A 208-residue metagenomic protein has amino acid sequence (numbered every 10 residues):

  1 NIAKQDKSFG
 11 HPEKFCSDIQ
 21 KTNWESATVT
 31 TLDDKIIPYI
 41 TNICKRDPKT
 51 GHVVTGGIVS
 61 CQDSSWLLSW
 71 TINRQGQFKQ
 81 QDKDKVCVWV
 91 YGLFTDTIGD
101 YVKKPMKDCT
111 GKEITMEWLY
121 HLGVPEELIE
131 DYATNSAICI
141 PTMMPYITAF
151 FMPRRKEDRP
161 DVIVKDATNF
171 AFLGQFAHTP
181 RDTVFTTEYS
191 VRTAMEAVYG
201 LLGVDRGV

Functional and structural regions predicted by a protein language model:
N1-G207: C-terminal segments that line or cap access tunnels to active or ligand-binding sites in enzymes and enzyme-associated
